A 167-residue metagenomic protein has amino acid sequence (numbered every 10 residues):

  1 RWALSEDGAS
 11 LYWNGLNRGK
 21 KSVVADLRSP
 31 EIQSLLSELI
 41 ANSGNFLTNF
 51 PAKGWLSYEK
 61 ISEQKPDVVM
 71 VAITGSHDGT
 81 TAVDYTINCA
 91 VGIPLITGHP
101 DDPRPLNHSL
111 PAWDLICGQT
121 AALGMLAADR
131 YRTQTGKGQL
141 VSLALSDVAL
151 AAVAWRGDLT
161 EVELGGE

Functional and structural regions predicted by a protein language model:
R1, R18-K21, K65, R130-R132: Basic side chains
W2-D7, H77-E167: Acidic, glycine-rich segments within the central catalytic cores of soluble metabolic enzymes that bind/position
D7-S62: A structured beta-alpha segment of the ubiquitous adenosine-cofactor-binding alpha/beta core
V23, V69-V71, V141: Hydrophobic/aromatic beta-strand patches that form the interior of the parallel beta-sheet core in alpha/beta enzyme
D26, T74, A144: Residues at the C-termini of beta-strands that transition into short coil/loop
S43-F50, K65-V68, A90, D129 (+1 more regions): A generic secondary-structure signal for well-formed alpha-helical elements
K53-V83, L95-D101: Active-site pre-lysine segment of PLP-dependent enzymes
